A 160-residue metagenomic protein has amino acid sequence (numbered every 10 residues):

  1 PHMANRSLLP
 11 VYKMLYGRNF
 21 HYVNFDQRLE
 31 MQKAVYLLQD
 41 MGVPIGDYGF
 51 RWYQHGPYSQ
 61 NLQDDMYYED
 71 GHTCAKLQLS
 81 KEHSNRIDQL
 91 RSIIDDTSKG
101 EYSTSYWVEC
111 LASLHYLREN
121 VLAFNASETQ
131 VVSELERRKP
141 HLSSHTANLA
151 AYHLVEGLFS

Functional and structural regions predicted by a protein language model:
P1-S160: Domain-edge interaction signal
